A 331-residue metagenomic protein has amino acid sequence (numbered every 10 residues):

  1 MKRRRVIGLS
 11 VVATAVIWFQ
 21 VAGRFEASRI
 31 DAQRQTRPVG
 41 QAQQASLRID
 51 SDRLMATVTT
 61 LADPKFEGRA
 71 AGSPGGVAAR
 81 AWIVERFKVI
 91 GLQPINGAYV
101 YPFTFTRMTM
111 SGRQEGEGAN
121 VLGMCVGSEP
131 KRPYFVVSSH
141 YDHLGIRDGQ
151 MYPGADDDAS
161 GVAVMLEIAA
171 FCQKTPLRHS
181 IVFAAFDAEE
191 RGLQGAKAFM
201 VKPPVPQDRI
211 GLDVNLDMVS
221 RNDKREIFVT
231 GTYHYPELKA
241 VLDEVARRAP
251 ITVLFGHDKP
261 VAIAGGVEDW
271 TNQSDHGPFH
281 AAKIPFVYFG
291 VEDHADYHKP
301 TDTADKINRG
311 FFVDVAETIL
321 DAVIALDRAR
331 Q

Functional and structural regions predicted by a protein language model:
G40-R48, P64-P74, V89, M108-G112 (+6 more regions): Second-shell loop/turn segments in exported
I49, R53-A56, T60, P74-V89 (+10 more regions): Extracytoplasmic/secreted proteins, especially bacterial periplasmic and envelope-associated proteins
T59-E67, V84-I95, M108, E167-L177 (+5 more regions): Sec-exported extracytoplasmic/periplasmic mature domains
F66-G68, F87, Q93-P94, T109-M110 (+8 more regions): Solvent-exposed loop/turn segments at secondary-structure junctions within structured extracellular/periplasmic domains
R69-C125, G256: A non-catalytic alpha/beta surface segment that caps or lines the substrate-entry region of metallo-dependent hydrolase
G123, V137-G192, I319: Alpha-helical metal-binding/catalytic segments enriched in His/Glu/Asp
A170, H294-Q331: His/Asp/Glu-rich mid-to-C-terminal helical/loop segments that flank catalytic regions of hydrolases
P176, F186-Y288: Metal-dependent peptidase/peptidase-like ectodomains
